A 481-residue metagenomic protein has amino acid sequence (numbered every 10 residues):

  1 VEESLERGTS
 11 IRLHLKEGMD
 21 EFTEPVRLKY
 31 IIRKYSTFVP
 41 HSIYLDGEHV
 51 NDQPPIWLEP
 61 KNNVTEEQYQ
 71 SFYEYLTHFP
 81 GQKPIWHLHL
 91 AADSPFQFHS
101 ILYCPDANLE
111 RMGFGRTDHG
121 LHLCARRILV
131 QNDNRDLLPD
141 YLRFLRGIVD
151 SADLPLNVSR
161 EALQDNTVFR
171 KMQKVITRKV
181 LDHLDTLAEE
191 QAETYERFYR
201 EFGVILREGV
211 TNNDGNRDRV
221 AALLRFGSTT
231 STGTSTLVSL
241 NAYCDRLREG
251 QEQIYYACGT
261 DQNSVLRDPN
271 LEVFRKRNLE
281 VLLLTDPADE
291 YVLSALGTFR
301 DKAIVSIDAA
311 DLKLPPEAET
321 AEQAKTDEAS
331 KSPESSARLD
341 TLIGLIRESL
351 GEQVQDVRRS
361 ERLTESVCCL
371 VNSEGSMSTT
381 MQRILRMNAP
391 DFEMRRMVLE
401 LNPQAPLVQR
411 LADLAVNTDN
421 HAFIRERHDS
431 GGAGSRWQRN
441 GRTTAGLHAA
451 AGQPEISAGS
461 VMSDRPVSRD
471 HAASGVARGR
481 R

Functional and structural regions predicted by a protein language model:
V1-R481: Conserved GHKL (Bergerat-fold) ATPase module
